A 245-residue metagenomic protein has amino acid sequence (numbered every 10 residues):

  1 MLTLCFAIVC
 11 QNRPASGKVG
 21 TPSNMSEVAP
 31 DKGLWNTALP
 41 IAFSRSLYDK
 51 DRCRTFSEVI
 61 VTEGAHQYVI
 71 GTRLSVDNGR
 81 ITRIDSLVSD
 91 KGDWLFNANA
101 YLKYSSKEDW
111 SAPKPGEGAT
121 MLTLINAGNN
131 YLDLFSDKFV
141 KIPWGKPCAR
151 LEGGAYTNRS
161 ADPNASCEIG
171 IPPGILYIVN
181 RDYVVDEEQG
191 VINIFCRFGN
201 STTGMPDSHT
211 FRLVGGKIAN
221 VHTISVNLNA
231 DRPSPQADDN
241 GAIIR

Functional and structural regions predicted by a protein language model:
M1-R245: C-terminal and inter-domain tail/linker signature
